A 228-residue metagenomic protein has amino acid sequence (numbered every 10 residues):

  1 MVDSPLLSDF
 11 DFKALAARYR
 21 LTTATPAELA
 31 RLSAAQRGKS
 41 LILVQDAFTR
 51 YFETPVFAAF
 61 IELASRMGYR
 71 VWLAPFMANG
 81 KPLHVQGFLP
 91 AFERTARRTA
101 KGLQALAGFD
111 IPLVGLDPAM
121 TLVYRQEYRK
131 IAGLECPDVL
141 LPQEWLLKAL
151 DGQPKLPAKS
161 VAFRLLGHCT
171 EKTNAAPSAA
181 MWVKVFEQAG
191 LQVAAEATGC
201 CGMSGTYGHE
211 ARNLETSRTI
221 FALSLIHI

Functional and structural regions predicted by a protein language model:
M1-I226: Iron-sulfur cluster-binding electron-transfer modules in prokaryotic oxidoreductases
